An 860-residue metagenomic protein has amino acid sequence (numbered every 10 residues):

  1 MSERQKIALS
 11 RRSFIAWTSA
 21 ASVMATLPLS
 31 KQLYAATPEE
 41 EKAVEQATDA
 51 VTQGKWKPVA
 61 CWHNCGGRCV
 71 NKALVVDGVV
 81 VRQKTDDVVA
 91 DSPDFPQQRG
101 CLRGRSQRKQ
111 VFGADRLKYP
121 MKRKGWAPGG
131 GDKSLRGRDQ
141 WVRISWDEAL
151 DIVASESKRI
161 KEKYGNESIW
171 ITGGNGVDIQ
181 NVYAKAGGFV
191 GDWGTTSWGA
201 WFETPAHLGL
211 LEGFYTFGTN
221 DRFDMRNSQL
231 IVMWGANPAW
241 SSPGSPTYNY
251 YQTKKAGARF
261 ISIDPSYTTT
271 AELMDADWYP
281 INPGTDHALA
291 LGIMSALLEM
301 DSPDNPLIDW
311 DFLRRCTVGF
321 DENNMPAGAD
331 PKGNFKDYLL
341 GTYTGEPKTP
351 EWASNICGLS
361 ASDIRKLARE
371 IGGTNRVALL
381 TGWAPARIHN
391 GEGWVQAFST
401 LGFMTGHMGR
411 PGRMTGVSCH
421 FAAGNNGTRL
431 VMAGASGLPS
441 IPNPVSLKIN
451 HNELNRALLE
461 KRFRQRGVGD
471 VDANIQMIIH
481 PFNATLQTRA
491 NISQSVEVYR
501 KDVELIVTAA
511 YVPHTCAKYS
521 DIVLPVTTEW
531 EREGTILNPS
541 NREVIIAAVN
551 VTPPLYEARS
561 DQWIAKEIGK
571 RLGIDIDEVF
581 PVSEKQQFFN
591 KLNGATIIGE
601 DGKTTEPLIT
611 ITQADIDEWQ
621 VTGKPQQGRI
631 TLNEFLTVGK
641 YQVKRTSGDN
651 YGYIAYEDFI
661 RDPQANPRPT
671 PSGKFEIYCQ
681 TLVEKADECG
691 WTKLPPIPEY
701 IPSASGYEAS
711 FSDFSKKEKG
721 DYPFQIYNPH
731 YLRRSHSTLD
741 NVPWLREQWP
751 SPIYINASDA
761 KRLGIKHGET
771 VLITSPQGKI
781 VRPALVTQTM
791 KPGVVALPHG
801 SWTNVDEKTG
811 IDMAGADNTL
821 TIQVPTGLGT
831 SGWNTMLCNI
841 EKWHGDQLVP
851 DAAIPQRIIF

Functional and structural regions predicted by a protein language model:
S2-P303, G333, Y338, P481 (+7 more regions): N-terminal export/assembly segments and adjacent metallocofactor-ligating motifs of anaerobic energy-metabolism
A60, E504, N550-G569, L772: Phosphate/diphosphate-binding loops
N181-I263, A288, S399-K518, T528-T535 (+1 more regions): Extended redox/cofactor-interaction regions of prokaryotic respiratory oxidoreductases
S266-T374: Long, well-ordered, tryptophan-enriched scaffold segments
T269, T515-A547: Flexible glycine/proline-rich, aromatic-decorated loop/lid segments
D275-I281, E543-P554: Short beta-alpha connecting loops at secondary-structure transitions that line or flank enzyme active sites
P331-N455: Active-site phosphate/pyrophosphate-binding segments
D561-K624, N633, S737-L739, P743-F860: Long, contiguous, secondary-structure-rich segments that constitute the structural scaffold of globular domains
